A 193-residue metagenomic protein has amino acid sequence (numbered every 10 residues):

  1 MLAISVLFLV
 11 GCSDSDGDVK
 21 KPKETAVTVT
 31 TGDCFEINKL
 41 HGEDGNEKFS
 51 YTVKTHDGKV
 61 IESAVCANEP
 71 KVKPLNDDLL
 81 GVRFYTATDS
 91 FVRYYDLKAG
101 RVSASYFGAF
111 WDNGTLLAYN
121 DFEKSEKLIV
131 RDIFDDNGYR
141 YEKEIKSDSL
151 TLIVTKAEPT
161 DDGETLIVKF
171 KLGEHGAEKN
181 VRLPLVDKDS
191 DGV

Functional and structural regions predicted by a protein language model:
M1-A3: Sec-dependent signal peptide recognition, specifically the positively charged N-region followed immediately by
F8-G11: C-terminal motif of bacterial Sec signal peptides marking the signal peptidase cleavage site
S13-S15: Bacterial signal peptide processing site
P22-S50, V60-P74: Beta-strand-rich domains and repeat architectures in extracellular enzymes and scaffolds, especially beta-propellers
P22-T28, V65-L75, A104-Y119, S149-P159: Repeated scaffold domains used in trafficking and secretory/extracellular systems, primarily beta-propellers
T30-G45, N76-A87, N113-E123, I129 (+1 more regions): Short beta-strand elements that form the blades of beta-propeller/WD-repeat-like and other beta-sheet-rich scaffold
E47-S63, T86-S105, K127-S149, E174-V193: Surface-exposed loop/turn elements that mediate protein-protein interactions on large endomembrane-trafficking
C66-Y94: Right-handed parallel beta-helix
